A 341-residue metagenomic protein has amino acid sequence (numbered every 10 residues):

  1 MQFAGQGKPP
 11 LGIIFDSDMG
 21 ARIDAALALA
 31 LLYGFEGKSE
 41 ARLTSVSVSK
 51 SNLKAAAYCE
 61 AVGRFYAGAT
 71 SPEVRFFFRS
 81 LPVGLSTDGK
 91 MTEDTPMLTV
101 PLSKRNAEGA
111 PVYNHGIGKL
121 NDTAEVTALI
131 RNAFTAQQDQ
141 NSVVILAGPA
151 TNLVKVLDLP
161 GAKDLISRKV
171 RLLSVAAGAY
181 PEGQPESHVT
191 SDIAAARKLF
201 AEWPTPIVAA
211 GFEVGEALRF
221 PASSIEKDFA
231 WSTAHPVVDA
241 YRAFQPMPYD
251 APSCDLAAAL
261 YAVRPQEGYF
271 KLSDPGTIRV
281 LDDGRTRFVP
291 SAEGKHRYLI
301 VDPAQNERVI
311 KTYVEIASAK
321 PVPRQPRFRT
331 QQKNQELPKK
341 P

Functional and structural regions predicted by a protein language model:
M1-P341: N-terminal acidic, glycine/proline-rich low-complexity segments
